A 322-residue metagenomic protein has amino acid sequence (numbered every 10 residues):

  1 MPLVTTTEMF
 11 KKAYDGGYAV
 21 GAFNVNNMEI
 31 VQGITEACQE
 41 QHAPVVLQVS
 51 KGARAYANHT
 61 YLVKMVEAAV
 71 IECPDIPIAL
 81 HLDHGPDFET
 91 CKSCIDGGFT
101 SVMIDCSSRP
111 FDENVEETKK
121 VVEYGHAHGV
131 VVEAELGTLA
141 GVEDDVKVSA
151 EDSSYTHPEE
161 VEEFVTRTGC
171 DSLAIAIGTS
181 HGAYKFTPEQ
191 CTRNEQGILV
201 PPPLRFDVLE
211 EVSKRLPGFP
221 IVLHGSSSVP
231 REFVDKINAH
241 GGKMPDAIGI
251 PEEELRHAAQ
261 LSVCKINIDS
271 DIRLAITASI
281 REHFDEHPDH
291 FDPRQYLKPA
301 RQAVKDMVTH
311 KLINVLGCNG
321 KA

Functional and structural regions predicted by a protein language model:
M1-L3, A322: Basic/polar N-terminal segments that are highly enriched at the extreme N-terminus, encompassing both cleavable
L3-T6, H59, T277, V308: Alpha-helix initiation and N-capping motif
V4-K12, N27-A53, T60-I76, H84-P220 (+5 more regions): Alpha/beta enzyme core
T5-G21, H290-F291: Generic N-terminal amphipathic, Lys/Arg-enriched alpha-helix
L223-S228: Short catalytic/ligand-gating loop segments at beta-alpha or beta-beta junctions within enzyme catalytic domains
A239, I250-A322: C-terminal alpha-helical cap/extension of soluble enzyme domains
